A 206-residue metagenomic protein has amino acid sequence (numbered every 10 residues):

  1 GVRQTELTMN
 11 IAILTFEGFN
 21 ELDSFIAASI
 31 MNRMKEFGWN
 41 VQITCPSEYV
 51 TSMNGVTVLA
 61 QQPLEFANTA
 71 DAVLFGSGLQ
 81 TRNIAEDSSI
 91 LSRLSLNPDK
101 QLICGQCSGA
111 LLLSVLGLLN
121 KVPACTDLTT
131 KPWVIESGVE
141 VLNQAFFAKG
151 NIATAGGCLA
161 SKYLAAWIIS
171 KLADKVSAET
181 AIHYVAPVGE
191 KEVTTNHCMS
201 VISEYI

Functional and structural regions predicted by a protein language model:
G1-I103, L111-V115, W133, S137 (+2 more regions): Extended, subdomain-level signal for the structured scaffold at the beginning of enzyme domains
T15, T126, G156: Small/polar loops that bind or transfer phosphate-bearing groups
L64, T126, F147: Residue-level "edge-of-site" marker
I103-C104, C125, L142, A153: Structural detector of well-ordered beta-strand residues that form the stable sheet scaffold of enzyme domains
N120-L128, V141-Q144: Short hydrophobic/aromatic-enriched beta-strand-loop microsegments
Q144-C158: Amphipathic alpha-helical segments enriched in hydrophobic/aromatic residues interleaved with Lys/Arg
